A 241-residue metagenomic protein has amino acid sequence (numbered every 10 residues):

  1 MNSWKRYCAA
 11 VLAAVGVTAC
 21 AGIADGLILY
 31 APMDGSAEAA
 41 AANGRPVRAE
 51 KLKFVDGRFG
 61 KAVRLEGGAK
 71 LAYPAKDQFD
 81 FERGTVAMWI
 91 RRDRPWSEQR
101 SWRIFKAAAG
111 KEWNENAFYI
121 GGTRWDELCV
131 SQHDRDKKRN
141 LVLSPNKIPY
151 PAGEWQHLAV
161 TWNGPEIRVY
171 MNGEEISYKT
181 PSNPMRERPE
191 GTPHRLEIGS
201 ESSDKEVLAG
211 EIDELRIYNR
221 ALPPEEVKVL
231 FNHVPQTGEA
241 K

Functional and structural regions predicted by a protein language model:
M1-V11: Bacterial N-terminal signal peptides that target proteins for export
S3, A19-C20: Intrinsic low-complexity, intrinsically disordered segments enriched in polar/basic residues
A9-A19: Bacterial N-terminal signal peptides
A21-K241: Extracellular glycan-associated modules
